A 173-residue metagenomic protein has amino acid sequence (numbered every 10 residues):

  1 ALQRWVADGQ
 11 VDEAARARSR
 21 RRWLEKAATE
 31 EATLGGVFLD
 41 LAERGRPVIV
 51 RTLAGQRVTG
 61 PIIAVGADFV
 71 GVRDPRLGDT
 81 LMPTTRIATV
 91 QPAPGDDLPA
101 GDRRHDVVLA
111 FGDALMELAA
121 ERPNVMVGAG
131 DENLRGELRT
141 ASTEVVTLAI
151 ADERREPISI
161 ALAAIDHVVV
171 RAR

Functional and structural regions predicted by a protein language model:
A1-T59, I63-R173: Short glycine-rich, low-complexity segments
